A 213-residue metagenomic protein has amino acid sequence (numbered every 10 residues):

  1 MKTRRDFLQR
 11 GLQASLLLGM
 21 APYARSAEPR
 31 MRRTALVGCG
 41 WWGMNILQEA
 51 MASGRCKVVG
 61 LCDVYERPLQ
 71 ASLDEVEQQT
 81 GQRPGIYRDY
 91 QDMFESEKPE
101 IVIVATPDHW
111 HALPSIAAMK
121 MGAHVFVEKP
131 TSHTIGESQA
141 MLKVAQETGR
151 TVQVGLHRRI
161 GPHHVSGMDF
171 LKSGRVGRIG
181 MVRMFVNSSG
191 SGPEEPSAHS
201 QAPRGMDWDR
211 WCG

Functional and structural regions predicted by a protein language model:
M1-S15: N-terminal secretory signal peptides and thylakoid transit peptides that target proteins across membranes
G11-Q79, R158-G161, L171: N-terminal Rossmann-like dinucleotide-binding module
G38, W42-G43, T148-Q153, R158-G213: Predominantly a Rossmann-like dinucleotide-binding segment in NAD(P)-dependent oxidoreductases
N45-E49, A71-L73, L113-A117, E137-S138 (+2 more regions): Short, solvent-exposed loop/turn and secondary-structure capping segments
P84-D89: Conserved SAM-binding strand-loop segment of SAM-dependent methyltransferases
V102-I103: N-terminal Rossmann-like NAD(P) cofactor-binding module of classical short-chain dehydrogenase/reductase
P107-D108, A112-I160, G174: Beta-strand-loop-alpha-helix segment that lines the small-molecule cofactor/substrate pocket of alpha/beta enzymes
